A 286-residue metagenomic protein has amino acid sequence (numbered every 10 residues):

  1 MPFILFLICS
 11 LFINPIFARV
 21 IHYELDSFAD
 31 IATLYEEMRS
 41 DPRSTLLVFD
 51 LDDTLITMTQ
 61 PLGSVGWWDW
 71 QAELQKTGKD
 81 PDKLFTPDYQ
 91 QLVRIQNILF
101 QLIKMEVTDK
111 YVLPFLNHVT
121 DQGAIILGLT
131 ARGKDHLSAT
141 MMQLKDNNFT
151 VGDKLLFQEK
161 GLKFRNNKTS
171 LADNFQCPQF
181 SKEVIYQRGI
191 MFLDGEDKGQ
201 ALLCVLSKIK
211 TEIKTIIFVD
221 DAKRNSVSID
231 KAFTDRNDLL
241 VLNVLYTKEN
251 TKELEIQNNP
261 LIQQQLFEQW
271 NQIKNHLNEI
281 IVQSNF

Functional and structural regions predicted by a protein language model:
M1-I8: Sec-dependent signal peptide recognition, specifically the positively charged N-region followed immediately by
I13-P15: N-terminal signal peptide c-region/cleavage motif recognized by signal peptidases
R19-Q176, G189-F192, Q257-L261: Alpha-helical substrate-recognition element adjacent to the catalytic core
S64-K76, I229-T251: A short alpha/beta connector and helix-capping loop motif
G128, F218, N243-L245: Structural beta-sheet core signal
M142-F149, L206-K210, D230-L239: Short, surface-exposed basic-aromatic patches at helix termini and helix-loop junctions that form
K198-I229: Conserved Lys-Pro-Asp/Glu-containing loop-to-beta segment of HAD-superfamily phosphomonoesterases, centered on
N250-F286: Low-complexity, Gly/Ser/Thr/Pro-rich intrinsically disordered linker/tail segments
